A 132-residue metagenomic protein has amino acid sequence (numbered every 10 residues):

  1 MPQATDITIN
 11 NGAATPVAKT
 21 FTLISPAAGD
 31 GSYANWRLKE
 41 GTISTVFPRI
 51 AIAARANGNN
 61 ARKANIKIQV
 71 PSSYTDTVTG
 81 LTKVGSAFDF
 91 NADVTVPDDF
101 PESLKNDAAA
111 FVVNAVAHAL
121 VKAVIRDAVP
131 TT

Functional and structural regions predicted by a protein language model:
M1-V17, V124-T132: Short, intrinsically disordered N-terminal pre-domain segments
N11-K19, P26-Y33: Surface-exposed ligand/attachment interfaces on beta-rich extracellular proteins
A13, V70-D76, A92-F100: Beta-strand elements of well-folded, non-transmembrane domains
L38-N57: Charged, amphipathic alpha-helical segments
N57-I66: Mature extracytoplasmic domains of secretory-pathway proteins
K67-S86: Mid-chain, well-packed structural core segment of small domains
T82-L104: Short secondary-structure subsegments characteristic of cysteine-rich extracellular domains
P97-T132: Mixed-charge, glycine-accented linear interaction segment located at domain edges/termini
